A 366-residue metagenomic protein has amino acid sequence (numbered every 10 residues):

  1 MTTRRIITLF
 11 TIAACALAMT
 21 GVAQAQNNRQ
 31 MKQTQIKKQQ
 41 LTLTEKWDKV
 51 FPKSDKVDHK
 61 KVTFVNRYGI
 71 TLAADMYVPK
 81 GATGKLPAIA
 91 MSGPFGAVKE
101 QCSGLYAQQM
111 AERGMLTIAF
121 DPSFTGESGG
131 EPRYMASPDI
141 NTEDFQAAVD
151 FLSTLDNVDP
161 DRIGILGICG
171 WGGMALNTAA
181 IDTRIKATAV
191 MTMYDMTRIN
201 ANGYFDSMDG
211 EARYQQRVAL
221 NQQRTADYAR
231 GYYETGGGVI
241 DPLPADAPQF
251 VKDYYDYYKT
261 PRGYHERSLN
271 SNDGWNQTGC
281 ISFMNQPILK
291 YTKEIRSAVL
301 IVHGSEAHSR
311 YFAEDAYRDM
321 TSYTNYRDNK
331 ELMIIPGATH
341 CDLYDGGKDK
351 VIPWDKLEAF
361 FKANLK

Functional and structural regions predicted by a protein language model:
K37-G84: N-terminal cap/lid segment of alpha/beta-hydrolase-fold proteins
G84-P94, L300: Short beta-strand element of the alpha/beta-hydrolase
G96-Q108, P122, A313: The serine-hydrolase catalytic nucleophile loop
Q109-G129: Conserved alpha/beta-hydrolase
M135-D156: Alpha/beta-hydrolase active-site loop
L176-T260: Alpha/beta-hydrolase-fold enzymes
I295, I301-H303: Short beta-strand/loop motif that positions the catalytic acidic residue of the alpha/beta-hydrolase fold
A338-K350: Catalytic histidine-centered segment of alpha/beta-hydrolase-like enzymes
